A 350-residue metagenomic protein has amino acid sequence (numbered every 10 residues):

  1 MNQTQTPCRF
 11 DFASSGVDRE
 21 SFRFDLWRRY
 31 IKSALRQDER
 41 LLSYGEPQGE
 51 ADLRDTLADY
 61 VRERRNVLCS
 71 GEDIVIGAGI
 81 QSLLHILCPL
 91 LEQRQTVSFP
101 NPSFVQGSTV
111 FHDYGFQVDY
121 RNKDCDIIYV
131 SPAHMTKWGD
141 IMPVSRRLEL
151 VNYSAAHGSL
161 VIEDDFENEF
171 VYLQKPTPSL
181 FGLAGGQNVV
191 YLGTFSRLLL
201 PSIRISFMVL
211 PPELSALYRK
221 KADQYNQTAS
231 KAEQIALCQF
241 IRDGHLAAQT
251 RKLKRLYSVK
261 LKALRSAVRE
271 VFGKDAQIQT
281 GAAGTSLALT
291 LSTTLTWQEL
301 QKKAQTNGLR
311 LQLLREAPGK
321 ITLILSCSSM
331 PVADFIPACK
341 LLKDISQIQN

Functional and structural regions predicted by a protein language model:
M1-N2, P102-Q106, L314-A317: Short, polar loop motifs at secondary-structure junctions
M1-P47, T306-L309: N-terminal "arm"/small-domain region of PLP-dependent enzymes with the aminotransferase-like
A34-G158, I162, N168-V171, K175-Q187 (+1 more regions): Conserved core of the PLP fold type I
V75, V105-F111, L150, V161 (+7 more regions): A generic "structured core" feature
S131-P132, L210, A288-T293, R310-I345: Conserved PLP-binding active-site segment of the aspartate aminotransferase-like
V189-V271, I278-Q279: PLP-dependent aminotransferase class I/II
R255-R265, A276-T290, W297, K302 (+1 more regions): Conserved glycine-rich beta-strand-loop-beta hairpin in the small C-terminal domain of fold type I
